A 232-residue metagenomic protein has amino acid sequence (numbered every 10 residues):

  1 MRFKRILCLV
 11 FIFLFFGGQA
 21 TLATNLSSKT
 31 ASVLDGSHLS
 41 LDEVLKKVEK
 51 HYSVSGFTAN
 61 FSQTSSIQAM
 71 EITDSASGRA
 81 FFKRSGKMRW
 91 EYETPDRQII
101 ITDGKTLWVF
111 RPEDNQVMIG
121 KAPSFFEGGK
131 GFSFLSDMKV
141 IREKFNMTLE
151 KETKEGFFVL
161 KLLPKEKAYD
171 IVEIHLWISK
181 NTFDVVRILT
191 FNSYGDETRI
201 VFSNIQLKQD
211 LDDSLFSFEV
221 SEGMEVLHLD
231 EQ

Functional and structural regions predicted by a protein language model:
M1-C8: Bacterial N-terminal signal peptides that target proteins for export
C8-G18: Bacterial N-terminal signal peptides
T21-T73, V220-Q232: N-terminal leader/targeting segments and the immediate start of mature chains
T24, R79-G129, T198-R199: An acidic-aromatic
S62-S66, E91-E93, F110-P112, L163-K165 (+1 more regions): A generic structural motif
Q68-A69, R89, D96-I99, Q116 (+3 more regions): Short beta-strands and strand-coil junctions in structured, solvent-facing domains, enriched
N115-F157: Flexible, surface-exposed loop/linker segments and immediately adjacent secondary-structure boundaries
V140-E231: Gly/Pro-enriched, hydrophobic low-complexity segments that function as extracytoplasmic propeptides/linkers
